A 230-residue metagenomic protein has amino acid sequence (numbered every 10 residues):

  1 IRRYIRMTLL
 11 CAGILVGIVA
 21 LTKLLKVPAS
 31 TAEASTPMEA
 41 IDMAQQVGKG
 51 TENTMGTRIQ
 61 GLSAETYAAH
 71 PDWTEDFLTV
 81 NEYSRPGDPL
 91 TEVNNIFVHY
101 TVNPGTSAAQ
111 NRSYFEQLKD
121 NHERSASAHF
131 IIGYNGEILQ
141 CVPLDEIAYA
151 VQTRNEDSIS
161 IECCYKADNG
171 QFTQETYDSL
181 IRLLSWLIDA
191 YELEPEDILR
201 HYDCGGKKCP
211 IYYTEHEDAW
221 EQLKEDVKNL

Functional and structural regions predicted by a protein language model:
I1-R2, R6-M7, G17-P71, A167-L230: Basic/polar, cationic surfaces and motifs that engage anionic cell-wall and phosphate/carboxylate ligands
T8-A12: Mature N-terminal, pre-catalytic/accessory segment of carbohydrate-active enzymes
T57-E192: Active-site-adjacent loop/helix surface patches within enzyme catalytic domains that shape the substrate-binding cleft
